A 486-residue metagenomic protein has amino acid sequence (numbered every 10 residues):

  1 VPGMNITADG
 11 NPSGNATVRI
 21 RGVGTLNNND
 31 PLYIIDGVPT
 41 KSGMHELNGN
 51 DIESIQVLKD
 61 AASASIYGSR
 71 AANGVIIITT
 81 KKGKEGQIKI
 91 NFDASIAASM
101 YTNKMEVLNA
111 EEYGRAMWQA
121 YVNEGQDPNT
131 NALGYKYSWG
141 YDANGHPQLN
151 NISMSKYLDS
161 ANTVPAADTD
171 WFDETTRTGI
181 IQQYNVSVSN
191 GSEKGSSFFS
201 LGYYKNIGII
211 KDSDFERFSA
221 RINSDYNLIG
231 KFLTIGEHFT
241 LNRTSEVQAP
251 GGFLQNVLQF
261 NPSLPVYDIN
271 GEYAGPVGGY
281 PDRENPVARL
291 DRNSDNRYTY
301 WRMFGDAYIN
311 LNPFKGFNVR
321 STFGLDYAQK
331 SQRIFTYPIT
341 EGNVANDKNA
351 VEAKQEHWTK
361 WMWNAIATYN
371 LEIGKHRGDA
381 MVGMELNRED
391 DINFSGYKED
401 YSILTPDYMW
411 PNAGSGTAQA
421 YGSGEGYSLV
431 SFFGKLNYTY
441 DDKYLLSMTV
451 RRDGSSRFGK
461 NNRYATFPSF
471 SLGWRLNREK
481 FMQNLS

Functional and structural regions predicted by a protein language model:
V1-D36, S54, A64-K84: Extracytoplasmic beta-strand/coil segments of soluble accessory domains associated with Gram-negative outer-membrane
N5, Q87-N91, N185, S196-S200 (+10 more regions): Membrane-spanning beta-strand positions in outer-membrane beta-barrel proteins
T7-G14, H45-N50, Y67-A72, S213-E216 (+2 more regions): Short, glycine-/polar-rich solvent-exposed loops and beta-turns at beta-strand/coil boundaries
L32-I34, I77-K81, K89-A97, E106-L108 (+6 more regions): Predominantly transmembrane beta-strands of Gram-negative outer membrane beta-barrel pores used for transport
D36-S63: Short acidic/polar hinge/loop motifs at secondary-structure boundaries that mediate gating or recognition
T80, F92, V186-N190, I222-Y226 (+5 more regions): Residues on the lipid-exposed face of transmembrane beta-strands in outer-membrane beta-barrel proteins
E85-D168, I209-S213, S219-F304, R320-V430 (+1 more regions): Surface-exposed loop/interface segments of Gram-negative outer-membrane beta-barrel transport/assembly proteins
G191-K194, L228-G230, L311-F317, L371-G374 (+2 more regions): Outer-membrane beta-barrel strand-turn architecture
